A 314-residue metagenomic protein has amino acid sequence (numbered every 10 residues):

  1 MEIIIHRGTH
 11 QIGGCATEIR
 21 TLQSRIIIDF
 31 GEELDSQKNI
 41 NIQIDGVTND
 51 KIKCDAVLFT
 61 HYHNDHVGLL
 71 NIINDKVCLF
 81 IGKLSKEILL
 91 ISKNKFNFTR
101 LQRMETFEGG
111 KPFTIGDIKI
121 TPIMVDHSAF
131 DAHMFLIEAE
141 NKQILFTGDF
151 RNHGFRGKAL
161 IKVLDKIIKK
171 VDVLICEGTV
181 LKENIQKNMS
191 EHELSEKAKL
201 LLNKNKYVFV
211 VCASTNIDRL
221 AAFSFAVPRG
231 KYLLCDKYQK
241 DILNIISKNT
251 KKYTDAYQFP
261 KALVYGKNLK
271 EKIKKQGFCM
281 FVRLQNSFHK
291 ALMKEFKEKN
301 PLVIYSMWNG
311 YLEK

Functional and structural regions predicted by a protein language model:
M1-L58, N64-D218, A222-F225, L234: His/Asp/Glu-rich metal-coordinating catalytic cores of metallo-dependent phosphodiesterases/hydrolases acting on
N97, K297-N300: Short, flexible coil/linker elements and helix-boundary hinge sites characteristic of intrinsically disordered
E183-A291, E295-E298: Hard-cation-handling environments
S306-W308: Glycine-rich, flexible N-terminal cofactor/catalytic loop recognition
Y311: Short, surface-exposed ligand-recognition loops at beta-strand->loop->(often short) alpha-helix junctions that present
